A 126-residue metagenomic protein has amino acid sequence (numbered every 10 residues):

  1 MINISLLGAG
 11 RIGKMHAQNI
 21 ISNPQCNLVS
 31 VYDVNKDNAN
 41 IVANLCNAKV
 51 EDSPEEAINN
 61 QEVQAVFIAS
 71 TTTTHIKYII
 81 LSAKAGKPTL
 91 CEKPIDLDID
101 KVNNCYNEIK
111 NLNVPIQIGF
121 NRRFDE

Functional and structural regions predicted by a protein language model:
M1-C46: N-terminal Rossmann-like dinucleotide-binding module
G10, Y32, T72, I95 (+1 more regions): Short loop or secondary-structure boundary microenvironments that flank and position key functional residues
R11, D37-N38, T73-T74, L97 (+1 more regions): Short alpha-helical
H16, A48-E108: Beta-loop-alpha module in the N-terminal Rossmann-like domain of NAD(P)-dependent dehydrogenases, especially those
N23-P24, N60-Q61, D125: Acidic-histidine catalytic/liganding microenvironments
C26, K87, V114-P115: Short, well-ordered coil/turn segments that N-cap beta-strands
V29, E51, Q117: General small-molecule cofactor/ligand-binding pocket signal
D96-E126: A contiguous active-site-proximal alpha/beta segment in oxidoreductase catalytic domains
